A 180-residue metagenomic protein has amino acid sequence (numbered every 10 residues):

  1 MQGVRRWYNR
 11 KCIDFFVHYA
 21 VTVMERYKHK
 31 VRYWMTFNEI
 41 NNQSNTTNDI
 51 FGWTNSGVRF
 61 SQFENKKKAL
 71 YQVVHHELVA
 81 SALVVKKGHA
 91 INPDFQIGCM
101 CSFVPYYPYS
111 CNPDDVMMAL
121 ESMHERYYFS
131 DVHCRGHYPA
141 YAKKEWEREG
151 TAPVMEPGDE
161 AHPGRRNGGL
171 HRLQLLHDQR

Functional and structural regions predicted by a protein language model:
M1-R180: Active-site region of glycoside hydrolase catalytic domains
